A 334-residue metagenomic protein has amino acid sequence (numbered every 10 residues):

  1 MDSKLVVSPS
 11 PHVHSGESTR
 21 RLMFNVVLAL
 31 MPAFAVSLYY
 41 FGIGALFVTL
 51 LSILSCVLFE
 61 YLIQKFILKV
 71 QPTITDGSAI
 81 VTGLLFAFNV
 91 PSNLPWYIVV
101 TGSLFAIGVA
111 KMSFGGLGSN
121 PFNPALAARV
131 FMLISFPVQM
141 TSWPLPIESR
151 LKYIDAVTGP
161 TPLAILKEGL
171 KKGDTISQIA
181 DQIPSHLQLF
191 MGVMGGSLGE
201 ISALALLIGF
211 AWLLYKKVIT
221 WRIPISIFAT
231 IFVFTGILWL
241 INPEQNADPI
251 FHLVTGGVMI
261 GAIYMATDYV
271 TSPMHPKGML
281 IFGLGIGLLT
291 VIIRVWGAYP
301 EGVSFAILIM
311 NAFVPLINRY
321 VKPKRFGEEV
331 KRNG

Functional and structural regions predicted by a protein language model:
M1-L22, V295-G334: Cytosolic-side transmembrane-helix boundaries in multi-pass membrane proteins
M1-V57, N333: N-terminal signal-anchor module of multipass membrane proteins
N25-A33, V48-E60, S78-G83, A87 (+14 more regions): Alpha-helical transmembrane segments in multi-pass membrane proteins
G42-S55, N93-G102, L189, V193-A203 (+1 more regions): Structural signature of hydrophobic alpha-helical transmembrane segments
Q71-V81, I98-L104, S119-V130, W221-A229 (+2 more regions): Cytoplasmic-side transmembrane-helix entry/capping segments in multi-pass membrane proteins
S78-Y153: A generic, well-ordered mixed alpha/beta core segment in the N-terminal half of proteins
P121-A125, P249-G257, M279, G297-M310: Loop-to-transmembrane alpha-helix initiation sites
F122-L207: Long hydrophobic alpha-helical segments that form multi-pass transmembrane helix bundles in integral membrane proteins
